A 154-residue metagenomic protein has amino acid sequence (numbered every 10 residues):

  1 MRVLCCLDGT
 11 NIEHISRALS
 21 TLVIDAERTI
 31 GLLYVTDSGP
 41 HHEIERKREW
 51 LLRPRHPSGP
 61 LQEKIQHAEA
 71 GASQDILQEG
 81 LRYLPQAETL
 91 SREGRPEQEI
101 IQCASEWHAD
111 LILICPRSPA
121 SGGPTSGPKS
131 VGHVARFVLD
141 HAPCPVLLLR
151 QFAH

Functional and structural regions predicted by a protein language model:
M1, D110, P143: Conserved acidic residues
M1-G59: Small/aliphatic-rich secondary-structure junction motif
R17-S20, Q78, R136: Active-site phosphate/pyrophosphate- and oxyanion-stabilizing loops and adjacent acidic/basic residues in soluble
G31-L33, E88-R92, L147: General small-molecule cofactor/ligand-binding pocket signal
P54-A72, G122: A short acidic, glycine-rich active-site loop that binds or catalyzes chemistry on phosphate/adenosine moieties
E79-I112, R117-P119, A153-H154: Structural beta-alpha unit
L111-D140: Glycine-rich, Arg-bearing micro-motifs that act as flexible, cationic patches
R136-H154: Short, flexible loop segments at boundaries between secondary-structure elements
